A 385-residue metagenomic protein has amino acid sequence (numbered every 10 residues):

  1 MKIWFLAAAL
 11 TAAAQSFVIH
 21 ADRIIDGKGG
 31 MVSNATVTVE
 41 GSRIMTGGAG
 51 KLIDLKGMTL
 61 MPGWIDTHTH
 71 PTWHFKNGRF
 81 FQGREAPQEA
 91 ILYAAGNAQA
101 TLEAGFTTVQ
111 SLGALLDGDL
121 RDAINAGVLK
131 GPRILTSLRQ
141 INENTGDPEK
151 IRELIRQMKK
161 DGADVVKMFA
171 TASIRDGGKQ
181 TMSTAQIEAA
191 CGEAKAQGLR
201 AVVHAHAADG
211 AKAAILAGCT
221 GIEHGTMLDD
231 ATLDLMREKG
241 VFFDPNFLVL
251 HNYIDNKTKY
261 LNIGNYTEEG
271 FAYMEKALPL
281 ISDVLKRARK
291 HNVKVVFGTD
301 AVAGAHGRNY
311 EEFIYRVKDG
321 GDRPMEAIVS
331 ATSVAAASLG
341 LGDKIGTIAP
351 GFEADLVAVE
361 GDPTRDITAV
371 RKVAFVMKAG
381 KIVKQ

Functional and structural regions predicted by a protein language model:
I3-A12: Sec-dependent N-terminal signal peptides
V18, I24, K28-M61, F80: Histidine-rich, glycine-flanked metal-binding segment
M58-A126, A185, D209-A217: Metal-associated gating/positioning segment near the N- to mid-region
R79-L92, S137-E153, K179, R200: Active-site mouth loops of central-metabolism enzymes
A90-A98, G146-M158, A205-G210: Short, acidic/polar
Y93-D117, G131-I141, A163-S173, R200 (+3 more regions): Divalent metal-dependent hydrolysis catalytic cores, especially in the metallo-beta-lactamase
N144, F169, R175-L278, V296 (+5 more regions): Active-site core of metal-dependent hydrolases
A196, Y266-E269, K276-P363: His/Asp/Glu-enriched, well-ordered alpha-helical/loop segment that forms or immediately abuts the divalent-metal
